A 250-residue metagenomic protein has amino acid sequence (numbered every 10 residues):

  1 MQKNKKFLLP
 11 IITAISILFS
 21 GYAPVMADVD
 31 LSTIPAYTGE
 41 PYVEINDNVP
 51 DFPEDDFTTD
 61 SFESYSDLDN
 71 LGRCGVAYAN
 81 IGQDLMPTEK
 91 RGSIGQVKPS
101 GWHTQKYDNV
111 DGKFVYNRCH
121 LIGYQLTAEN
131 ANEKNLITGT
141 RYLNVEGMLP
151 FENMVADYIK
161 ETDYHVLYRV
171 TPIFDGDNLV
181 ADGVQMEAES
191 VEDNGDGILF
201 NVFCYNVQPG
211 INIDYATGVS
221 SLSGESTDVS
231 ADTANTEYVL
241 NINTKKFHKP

Functional and structural regions predicted by a protein language model:
M1-K3: N-terminal secretory signal peptides that target proteins for export/translocation
K6-S16, S20: Sec-dependent N-terminal signal peptides
L18-L31: Sec-dependent signal peptide cleavage junction
S20, P35, E40, V166 (+4 more regions): Intrinsically disordered, low-complexity segments enriched in small/polar residues
D28-S61, D69, V229-E237: N-terminal low-complexity, Pro/Thr/Ser-rich intrinsically disordered segments that act as propeptides or flexible
E54-S230: Domain-level detector of nuclease and nuclease-like folds in predominantly extracellular/periplasmic contexts
S226-P250: Mature, structured domains enriched in cysteine- and short glycine motifs
